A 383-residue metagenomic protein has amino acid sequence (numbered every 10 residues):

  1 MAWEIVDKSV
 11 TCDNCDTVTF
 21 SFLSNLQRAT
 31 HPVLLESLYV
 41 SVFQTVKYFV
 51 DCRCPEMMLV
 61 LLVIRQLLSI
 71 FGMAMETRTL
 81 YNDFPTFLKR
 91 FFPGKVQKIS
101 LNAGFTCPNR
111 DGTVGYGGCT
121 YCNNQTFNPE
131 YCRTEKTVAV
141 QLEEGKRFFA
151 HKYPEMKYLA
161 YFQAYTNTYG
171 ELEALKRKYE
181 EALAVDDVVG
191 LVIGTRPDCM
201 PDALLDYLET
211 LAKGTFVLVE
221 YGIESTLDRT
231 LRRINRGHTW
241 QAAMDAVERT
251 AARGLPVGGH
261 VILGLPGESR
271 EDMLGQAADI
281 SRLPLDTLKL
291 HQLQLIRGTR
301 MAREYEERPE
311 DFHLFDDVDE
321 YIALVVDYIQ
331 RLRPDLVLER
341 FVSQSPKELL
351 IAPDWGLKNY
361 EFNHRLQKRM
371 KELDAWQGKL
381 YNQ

Functional and structural regions predicted by a protein language model:
C12-C15, C52-C54: Cysteine-centered motifs
D51, V60-L61, S69-F71: Short, positively charged and aromatic/hydrophobic N-terminal segments
I70, A74-L159: N-terminal [4Fe-4S]-dependent radical SAM core
A74-L88, F92-Q97, L295-Q383: Auxiliary Fe-S-binding modules of radical SAM enzymes
Q97-L101, Y158-A160, L191-I193, V217-Y221 (+3 more regions): Hydrophobic faces of well-ordered beta-strands that scaffold small-molecule active sites in alpha/beta enzyme cores
Q125-G145, F149-L172, D187-M200, F216-A242 (+1 more regions): Core AdoMet radical
Q241-M301, D319-V342: Conserved C-terminal portion of the radical SAM core fold that forms the substrate/S-adenosylmethionine-binding
